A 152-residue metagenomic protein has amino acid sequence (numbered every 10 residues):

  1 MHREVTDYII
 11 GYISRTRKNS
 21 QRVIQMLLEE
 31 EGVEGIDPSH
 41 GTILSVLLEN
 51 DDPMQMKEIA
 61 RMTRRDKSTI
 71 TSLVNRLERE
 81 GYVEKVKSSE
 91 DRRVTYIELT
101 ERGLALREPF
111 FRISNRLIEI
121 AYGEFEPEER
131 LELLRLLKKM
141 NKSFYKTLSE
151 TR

Functional and structural regions predicted by a protein language model:
M1-E34: N-terminal leader segment of winged-helix/HTH proteins
M1-E4, E128-R152: C-terminal regulatory/oligomerization modules of transcriptional regulators
V5, S39-H40, R102, E129: N-terminal positioning helix adjacent to the helix-turn-helix/winged-helix DNA-binding module
I13-T16, S20, L27, T63 (+2 more regions): Alpha-helical linker/hinge and terminal dimerization helices associated with HTH transcriptional regulators
R22-T69: N-terminal helix-turn-helix DNA-binding core of bacterial DNA-binding proteins
M26, N75-R135: Charged, amphipathic alpha-helical coiled-coil/dimerization segments
V33-D37, T69-S72, R76, E126 (+1 more regions): Short glycine/proline-centered loop/turn elements that form peptide/ligand docking sites
S45-E49, F111, K138: Short, locally clustered residues in the helix-turn-helix/winged-helix DNA-binding domain
